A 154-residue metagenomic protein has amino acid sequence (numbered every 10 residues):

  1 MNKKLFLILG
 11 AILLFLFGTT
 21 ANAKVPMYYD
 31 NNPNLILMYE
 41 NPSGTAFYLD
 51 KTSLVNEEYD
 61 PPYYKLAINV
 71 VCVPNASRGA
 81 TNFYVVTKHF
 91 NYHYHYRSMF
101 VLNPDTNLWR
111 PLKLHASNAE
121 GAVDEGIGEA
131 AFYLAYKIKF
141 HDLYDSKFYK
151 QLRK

Functional and structural regions predicted by a protein language model:
M1-L5: Positively charged n-region of N-terminal signal peptides that target proteins for export
L9-L16: Bacterial N-terminal signal peptides
G18-T20: N-terminal signal peptide c-region/cleavage motif recognized by signal peptidases
N22-F83, H93-K154: N-terminal secretory-pathway/extracellular module detecting exported/lumenal segments and adjacent signal-anchor/first
Y84-K88: Beta-strand-enriched accessory nucleic-acid recognition/scaffold domains that flank the catalytic cores of large
